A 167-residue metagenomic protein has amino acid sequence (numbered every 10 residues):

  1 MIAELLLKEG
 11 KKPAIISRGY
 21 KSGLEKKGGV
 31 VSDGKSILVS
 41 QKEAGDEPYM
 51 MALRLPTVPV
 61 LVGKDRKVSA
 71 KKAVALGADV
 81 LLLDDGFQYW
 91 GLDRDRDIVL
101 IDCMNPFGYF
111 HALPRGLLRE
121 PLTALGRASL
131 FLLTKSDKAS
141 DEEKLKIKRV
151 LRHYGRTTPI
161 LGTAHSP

Functional and structural regions predicted by a protein language model:
M1-I16, Y20: A conserved segment at the C-terminal end of the G1
K11, Y20-G155, G162: Phosphate/Mg2+-binding loops and adjacent switch elements in nucleotide/diphosphate-handling enzyme cores
I160-P167: Beta-strand-loop-alpha "switch" segments that mediate conformational coupling across diverse proteins
